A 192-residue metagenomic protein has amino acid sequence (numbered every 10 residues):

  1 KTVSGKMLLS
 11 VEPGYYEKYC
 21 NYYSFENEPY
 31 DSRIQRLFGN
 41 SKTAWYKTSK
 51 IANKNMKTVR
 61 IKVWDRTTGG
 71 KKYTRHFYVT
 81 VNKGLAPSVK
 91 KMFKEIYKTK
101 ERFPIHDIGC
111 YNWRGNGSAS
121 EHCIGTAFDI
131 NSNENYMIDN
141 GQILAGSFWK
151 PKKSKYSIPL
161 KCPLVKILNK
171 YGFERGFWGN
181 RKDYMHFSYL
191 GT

Functional and structural regions predicted by a protein language model:
T2, I51-M56, K72, E121-C123 (+1 more regions): A generic structural signal for short, non-catalytic loop/turn and secondary-structure boundary residues
T2-T48: N-terminal low-complexity, Pro/Thr/Ser-rich intrinsically disordered segments that act as propeptides or flexible
S10, G14, E28, N55-W64 (+2 more regions): Surface-exposed, interaction-prone regions with an acidic/low-complexity signature
R33-H106: Active-site acidic/histidine clusters and adjacent loop/turn architecture that either coordinate catalytic ions
T43-K50, N116-A119, P159-L160: Intrinsically disordered, low-complexity boundary segments flanking structured domains
Y73-K83, N116-G117, W149-S157: Second-shell loop/turn segments in exported
K90-M137: Active-site-adjacent loop/helix surface patches within enzyme catalytic domains that shape the substrate-binding cleft
E121-T192: Catalytic cores and adjacent binding grooves of peptidoglycan-active enzymes
